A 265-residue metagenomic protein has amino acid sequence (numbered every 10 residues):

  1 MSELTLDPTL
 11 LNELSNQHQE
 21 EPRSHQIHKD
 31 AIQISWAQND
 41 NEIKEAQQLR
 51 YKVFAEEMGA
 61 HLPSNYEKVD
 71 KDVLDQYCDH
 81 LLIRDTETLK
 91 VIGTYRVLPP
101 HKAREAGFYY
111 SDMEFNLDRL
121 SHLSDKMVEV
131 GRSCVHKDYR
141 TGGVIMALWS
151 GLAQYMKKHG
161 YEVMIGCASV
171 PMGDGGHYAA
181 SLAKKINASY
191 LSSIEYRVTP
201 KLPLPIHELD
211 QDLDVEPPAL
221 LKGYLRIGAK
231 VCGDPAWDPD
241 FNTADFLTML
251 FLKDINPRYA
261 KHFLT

Functional and structural regions predicted by a protein language model:
M1-Q19, H61: Acyl-donor-binding surface of acyltransferase catalytic domains
L4, P22-P100: Short amphipathic alpha-helix that is part of the acyltransferase structural core
T86-T88, D138-Y139, L252-I255: Short loop segments at secondary-structure junctions
P100-K230, P235-D245: Acyl-donor binding region in acyl/amide transferases
I227, I255-R258: Hydrophobic alpha-helical segments
N242-I255: C-terminal "cap" of GNAT-fold acetyltransferases
A260-F263: Long, contiguous binding/interaction regions
